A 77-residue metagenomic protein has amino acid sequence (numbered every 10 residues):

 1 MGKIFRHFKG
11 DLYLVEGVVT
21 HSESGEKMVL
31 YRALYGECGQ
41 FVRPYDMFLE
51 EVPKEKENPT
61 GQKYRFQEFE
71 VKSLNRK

Functional and structural regions predicted by a protein language model:
M1-K77: Mixed-charge, low-complexity intrinsically disordered regions
